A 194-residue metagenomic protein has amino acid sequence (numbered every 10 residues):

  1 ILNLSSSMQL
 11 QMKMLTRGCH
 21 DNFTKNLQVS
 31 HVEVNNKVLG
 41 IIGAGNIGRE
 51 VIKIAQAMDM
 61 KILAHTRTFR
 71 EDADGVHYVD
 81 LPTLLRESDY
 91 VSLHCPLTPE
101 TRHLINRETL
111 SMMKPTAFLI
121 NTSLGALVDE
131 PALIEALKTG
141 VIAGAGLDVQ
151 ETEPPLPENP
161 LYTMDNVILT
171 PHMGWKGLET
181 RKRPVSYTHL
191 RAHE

Functional and structural regions predicted by a protein language model:
I1-V38: Phosphate-binding beta-alpha-beta segment of Rossmann-like dinucleotide-binding domains, i.e., the NAD(P)
A44: Glycine-rich Rossmann-fold phosphate-binding loop(s) that bind the pyrophosphate of adenine dinucleotide cofactors
I47: Hydrophobic/small residue at the entry helix of a nucleotide-binding pocket
A57-A73: NAD(P)-binding Rossmann-fold cofactor-contacting core
T68-P160: Rossmann-like adenosine-cofactor binding region
G177-V185: A conserved FAD-binding loop/helix module that cradles the flavin
T188-E194: Conserved small/polar residues in nucleotide/adenosyl-binding loops
